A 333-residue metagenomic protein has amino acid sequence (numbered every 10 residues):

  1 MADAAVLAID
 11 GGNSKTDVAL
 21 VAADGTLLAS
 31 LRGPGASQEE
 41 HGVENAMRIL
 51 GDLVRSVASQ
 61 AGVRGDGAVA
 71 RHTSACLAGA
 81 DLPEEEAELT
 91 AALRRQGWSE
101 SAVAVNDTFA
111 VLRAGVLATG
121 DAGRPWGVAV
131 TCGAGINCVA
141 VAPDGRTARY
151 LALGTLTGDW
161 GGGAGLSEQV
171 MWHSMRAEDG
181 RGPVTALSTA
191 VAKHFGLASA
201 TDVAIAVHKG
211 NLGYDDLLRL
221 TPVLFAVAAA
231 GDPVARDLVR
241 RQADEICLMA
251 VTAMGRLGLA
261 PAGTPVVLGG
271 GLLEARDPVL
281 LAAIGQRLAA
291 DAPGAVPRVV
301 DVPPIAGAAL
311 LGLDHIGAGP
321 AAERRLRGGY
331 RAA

Functional and structural regions predicted by a protein language model:
M1-V69, G115-G127, M171-A333: ATP-binding/phosphotransfer module of carbohydrate and carboxylate kinases, centering on a glycine-rich
S30-L31, T73, A102: Generic beta-strand hydrophobic packing signal
G65-T73, T90-R94: A short glycine/small-residue-enriched secondary-structure motif
S74-A80, D107, C132-A134, T264-R276: Glycine-rich beta-strand-to-loop/alpha-helix junction loops that act as flexible
C76, V103-D107, R298-V300: Structural motif
A78, L82, G163, L273 (+1 more regions): Short beta->alpha junction loops/turns
A80-T185, R327-A332: Phosphate-binding/catalytic loop of phosphoryl-transfer enzymes
